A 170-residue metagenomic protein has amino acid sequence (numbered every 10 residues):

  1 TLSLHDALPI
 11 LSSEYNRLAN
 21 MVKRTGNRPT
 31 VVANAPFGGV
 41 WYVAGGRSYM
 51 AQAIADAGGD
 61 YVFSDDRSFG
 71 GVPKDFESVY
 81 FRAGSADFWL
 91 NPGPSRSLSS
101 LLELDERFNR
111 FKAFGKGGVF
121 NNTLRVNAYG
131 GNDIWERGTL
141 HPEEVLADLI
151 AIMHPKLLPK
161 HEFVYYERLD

Functional and structural regions predicted by a protein language model:
T1-L8: Short, small-residue-biased leader/transition segments that mark boundaries at the very start of proteins
L2, S48-A51, L140-A147: A structural signal for well-ordered alpha-helical segments within the folded catalytic domains of diverse enzymes
S3, V22, D133-W135: A hydrophobic alpha-helix/topogenic segment detector that preferentially activates on transmembrane helices
P9-E14, V31, V164-E167: Acidic/histidine-enriched alpha-helical segments
I10, G71, H141, V145: Soluble or luminal CAZymes and related metallo-dependent hydrolases
S13-E103: Flexible, glycine-rich surface segments
N91-D170: Structured C-terminal subdomain patch of bacterial secreted/periplasmic proteins
